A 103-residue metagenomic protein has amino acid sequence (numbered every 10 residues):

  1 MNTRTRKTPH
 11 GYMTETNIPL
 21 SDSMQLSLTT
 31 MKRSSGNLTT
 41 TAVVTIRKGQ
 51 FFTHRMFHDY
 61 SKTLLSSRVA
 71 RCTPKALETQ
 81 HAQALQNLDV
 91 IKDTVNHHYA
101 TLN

Functional and structural regions predicted by a protein language model:
M1-T29: Negatively charged, low-complexity tracts enriched in Asp/Glu with abundant Ser/Thr
T14, N37-V44, K75, N96-A100: A broad "ordered helical/assembly scaffold" signature
T16, S21-S23, S27, S34-S35 (+2 more regions): Generic serine detector
T30-K62: A short, structured beta-strand/loop element
Q50-N103: Mixed-charge, Lys/Arg-enriched low-complexity segments
